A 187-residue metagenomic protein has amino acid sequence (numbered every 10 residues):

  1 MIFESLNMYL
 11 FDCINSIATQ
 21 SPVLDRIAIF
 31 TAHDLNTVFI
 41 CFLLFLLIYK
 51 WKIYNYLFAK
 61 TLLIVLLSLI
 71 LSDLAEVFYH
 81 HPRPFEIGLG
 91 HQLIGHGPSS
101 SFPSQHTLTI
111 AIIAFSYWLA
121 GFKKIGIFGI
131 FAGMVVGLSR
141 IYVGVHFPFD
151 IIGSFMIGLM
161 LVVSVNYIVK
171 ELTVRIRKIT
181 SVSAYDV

Functional and structural regions predicted by a protein language model:
M1-T37, S72-S99, T180-V187: N-terminal transmembrane-helix/juxtamembrane module of multi-pass inner/ER membrane proteins
S21-V23, I53-L57, G121-F128: Membrane-helix interface segments
V38, T61-D73, F155, L159 (+1 more regions): Alpha-helical transmembrane spans of integral membrane proteins, capturing the lipid-embedded, hydrophobic core of TM
C41-L71: Interfacial segments of alpha-helical transmembrane regions
L44, L71, A75, Y79 (+1 more regions): Alpha-helical membrane-inserting segments
Y49, Y79-H80, V143-F147: Short helix-capping/hinge motifs at transmembrane helix termini and TM-loop junctions
L62-V77, G126-S139: Small-polar-interrupted transmembrane alpha-helices in polytopic inner-membrane proteins
I94-V187: Membrane-embedded catalytic cores of phosphoryl/pyrophosphoryl-handling enzymes
